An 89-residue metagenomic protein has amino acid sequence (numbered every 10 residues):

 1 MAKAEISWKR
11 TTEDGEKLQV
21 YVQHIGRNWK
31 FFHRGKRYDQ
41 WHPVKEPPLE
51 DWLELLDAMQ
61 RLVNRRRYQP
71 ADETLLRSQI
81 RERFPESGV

Functional and structural regions predicted by a protein language model:
M1-E16, R37-W41, Q69, E86: Negatively charged, low-complexity tracts enriched in Asp/Glu with abundant Ser/Thr
M1-I6, R27-K30, L55: Amphipathic, alpha-helical segments enriched in basic
Y21-Q40: Short beta-strand segments and strand-loop junctions that repeat across beta-rich extracellular domains
R34-V89: Mixed-charge, Lys/Arg-enriched low-complexity segments
